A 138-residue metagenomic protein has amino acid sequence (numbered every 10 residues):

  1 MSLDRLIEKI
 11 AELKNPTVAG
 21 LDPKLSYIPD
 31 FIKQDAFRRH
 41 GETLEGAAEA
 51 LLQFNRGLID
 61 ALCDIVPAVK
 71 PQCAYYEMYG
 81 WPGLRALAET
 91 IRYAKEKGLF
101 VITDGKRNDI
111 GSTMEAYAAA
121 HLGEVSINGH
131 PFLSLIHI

Functional and structural regions predicted by a protein language model:
M1-A61: N-terminal glycine-rich anion-binding loop in soluble enzyme alpha/beta folds
A19, V69, D104: Conserved, mostly hydrophobic/aromatic
G20-S26, A74-Y76, K106-I110: Active-site beta-loop-alpha junctions enriched in small/polar residues
A50-A61, M114-G129: Short, acidic/polar
I59-I65, E96: Acidic (Asp/Glu)-rich catalytic clusters
P71-G83: Glycine-rich, proline-tolerant flexible connector loops at the mouths of alpha/beta enzymes
L84-V101: Alpha-helix-loop-beta-strand connector modules within alpha/beta enzyme cores
I136-I138: Conserved small/polar residues in nucleotide/adenosyl-binding loops
